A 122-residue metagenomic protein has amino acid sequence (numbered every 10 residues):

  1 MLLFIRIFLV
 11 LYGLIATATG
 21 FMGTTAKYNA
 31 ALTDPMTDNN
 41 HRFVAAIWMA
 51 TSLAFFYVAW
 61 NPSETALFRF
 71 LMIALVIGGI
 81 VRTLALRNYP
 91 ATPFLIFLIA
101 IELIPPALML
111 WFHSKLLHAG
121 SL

Functional and structural regions predicted by a protein language model:
L2-M36: Membrane-helix boundary elements
R6, S63-M72: Membrane-interfacial loop-to-transmembrane alpha-helix junctions, especially the N-terminal start
F8-L9, L32-W48, L95: A loop-to-helix transmembrane entry motif
L14-M22, D38-W60, M72-I77: Core segments of alpha-helical transmembrane spans in multipass integral membrane proteins
M22, F97, I104-L122: Membrane-water interface at the C-terminal end of transmembrane alpha helices
I47-Y57, E102-H113: Hydrophobic cores of alpha-helical transmembrane segments in multi-pass inner/ER membrane proteins, independent
A59, I80-F97, S114-L117: Membrane-helix boundary connector in multi-pass membrane proteins
F68-T83, P105: Hydrophobic alpha-helical membrane segments
